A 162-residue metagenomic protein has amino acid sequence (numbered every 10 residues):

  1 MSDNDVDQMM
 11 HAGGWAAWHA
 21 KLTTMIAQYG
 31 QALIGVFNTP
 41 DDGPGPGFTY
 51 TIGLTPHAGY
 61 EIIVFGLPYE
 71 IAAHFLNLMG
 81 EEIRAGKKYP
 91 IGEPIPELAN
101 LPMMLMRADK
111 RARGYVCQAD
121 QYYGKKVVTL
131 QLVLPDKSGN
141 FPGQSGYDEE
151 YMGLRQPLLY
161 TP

Functional and structural regions predicted by a protein language model:
M1-D42, L54-G59, I63-P162: Acidic, proline/glycine-rich low-complexity IDRs
P44-Y50: An N-terminal amphipathic alpha-helical segment
